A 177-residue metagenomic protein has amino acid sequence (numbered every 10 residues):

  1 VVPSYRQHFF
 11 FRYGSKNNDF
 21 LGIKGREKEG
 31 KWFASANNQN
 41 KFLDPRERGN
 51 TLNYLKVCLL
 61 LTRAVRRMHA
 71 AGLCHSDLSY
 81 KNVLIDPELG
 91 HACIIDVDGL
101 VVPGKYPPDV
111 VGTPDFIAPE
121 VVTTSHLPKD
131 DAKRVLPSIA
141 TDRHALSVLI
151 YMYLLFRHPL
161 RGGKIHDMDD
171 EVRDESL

Functional and structural regions predicted by a protein language model:
V1-V57, Y106: Conserved structural core of kinase catalytic domains
L60, A145: Charged catalytic carboxylate motif
L61-M68, I150: Conserved hydrophobic alpha-helix
V65, H69-P87: Catalytic-loop of the protein kinase fold
D77, D96, D142: Acidic active-site catalytic centers that drive phospho-/nucleotidyl reactions and related ester hydrolyses
K81-S125: Activation segment/activation loop of eukaryotic-type protein kinase catalytic domains
V121-A140: Conserved end of the kinase activation segment
R134-R143, I150-L177: Conserved C-lobe activation region of Hanks-type protein kinase-like domains
